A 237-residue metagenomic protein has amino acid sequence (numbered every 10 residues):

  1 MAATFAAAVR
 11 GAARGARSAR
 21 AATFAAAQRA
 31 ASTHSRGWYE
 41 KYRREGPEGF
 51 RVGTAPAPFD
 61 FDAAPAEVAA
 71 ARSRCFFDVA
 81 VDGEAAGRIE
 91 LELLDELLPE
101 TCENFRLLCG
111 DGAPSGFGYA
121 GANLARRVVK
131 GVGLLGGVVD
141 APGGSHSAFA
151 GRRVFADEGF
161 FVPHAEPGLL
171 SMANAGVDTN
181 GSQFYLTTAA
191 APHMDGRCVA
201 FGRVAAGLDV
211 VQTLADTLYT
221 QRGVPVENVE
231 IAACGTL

Functional and structural regions predicted by a protein language model:
A2-L237: Cyclophilin-like peptidyl-prolyl cis-trans isomerases
